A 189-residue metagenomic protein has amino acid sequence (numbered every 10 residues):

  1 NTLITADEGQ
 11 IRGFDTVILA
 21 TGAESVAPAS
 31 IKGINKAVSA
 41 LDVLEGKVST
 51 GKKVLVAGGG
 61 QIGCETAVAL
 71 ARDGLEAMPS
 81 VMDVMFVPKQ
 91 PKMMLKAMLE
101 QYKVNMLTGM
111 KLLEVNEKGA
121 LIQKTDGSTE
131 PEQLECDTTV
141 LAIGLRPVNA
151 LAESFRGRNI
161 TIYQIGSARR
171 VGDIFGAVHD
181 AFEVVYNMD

Functional and structural regions predicted by a protein language model:
N1-A6, E100-E114: A conserved beta-strand/loop element that lines the FAD pocket in flavoprotein oxidoreductases
N1-V87, Q123-T138, A142-D189: Rossmann-like dinucleotide/flavin-binding elements
R72-L75, A97-Q101: Short helix-loop-beta junction
M85, K96, Y102-N105, K124-D126: Homeobox/homeodomain signature
Q90-M94: Charged helix-capping and loop-helix junction motifs
E114-V115, Q164: Generic beta-strand structural signal
E117-A120: Short, hydrophobic/aromatic-rich segments at coil-to-beta transitions
